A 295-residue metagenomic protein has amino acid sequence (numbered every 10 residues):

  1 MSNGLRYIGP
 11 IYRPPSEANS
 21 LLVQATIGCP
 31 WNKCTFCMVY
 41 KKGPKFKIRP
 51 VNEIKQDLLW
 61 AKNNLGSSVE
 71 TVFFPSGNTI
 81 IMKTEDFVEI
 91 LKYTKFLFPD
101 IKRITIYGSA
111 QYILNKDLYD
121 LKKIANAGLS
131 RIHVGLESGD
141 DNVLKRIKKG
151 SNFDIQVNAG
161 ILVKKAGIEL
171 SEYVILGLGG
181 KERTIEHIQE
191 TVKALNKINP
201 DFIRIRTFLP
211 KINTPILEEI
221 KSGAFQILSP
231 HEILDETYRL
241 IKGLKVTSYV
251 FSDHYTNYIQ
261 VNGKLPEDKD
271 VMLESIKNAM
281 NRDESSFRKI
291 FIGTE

Functional and structural regions predicted by a protein language model:
M1-E17, K193-E295: Auxiliary Fe-S-binding modules of radical SAM enzymes
P10-Q56: Canonical Radical SAM [4Fe-4S] cluster-binding loop centered on the CxxxCxxC motif and its immediate flanking residues
L21-V23, V72, K102-G108, I132-V134 (+3 more regions): Hydrophobic faces of well-ordered beta-strands that scaffold small-molecule active sites in alpha/beta enzyme cores
C29, C37, I54, F74 (+5 more regions): Conserved, mostly hydrophobic/aromatic
C37, Q111, G139-V143, V163-H187 (+2 more regions): Conserved strand-turn element in the central/C-terminal portion of the radical SAM core barrel that lines
I54, F87, D117, Q156 (+3 more regions): Aromatic/hydrophobic pocket-lining residues that form the small-molecule binding cavity in soluble enzyme cores
K62-K165: Conserved SAM/AdoMet-binding glycine-rich loop
K116-L121, G179-K197: Catalytic cores of alpha/beta
